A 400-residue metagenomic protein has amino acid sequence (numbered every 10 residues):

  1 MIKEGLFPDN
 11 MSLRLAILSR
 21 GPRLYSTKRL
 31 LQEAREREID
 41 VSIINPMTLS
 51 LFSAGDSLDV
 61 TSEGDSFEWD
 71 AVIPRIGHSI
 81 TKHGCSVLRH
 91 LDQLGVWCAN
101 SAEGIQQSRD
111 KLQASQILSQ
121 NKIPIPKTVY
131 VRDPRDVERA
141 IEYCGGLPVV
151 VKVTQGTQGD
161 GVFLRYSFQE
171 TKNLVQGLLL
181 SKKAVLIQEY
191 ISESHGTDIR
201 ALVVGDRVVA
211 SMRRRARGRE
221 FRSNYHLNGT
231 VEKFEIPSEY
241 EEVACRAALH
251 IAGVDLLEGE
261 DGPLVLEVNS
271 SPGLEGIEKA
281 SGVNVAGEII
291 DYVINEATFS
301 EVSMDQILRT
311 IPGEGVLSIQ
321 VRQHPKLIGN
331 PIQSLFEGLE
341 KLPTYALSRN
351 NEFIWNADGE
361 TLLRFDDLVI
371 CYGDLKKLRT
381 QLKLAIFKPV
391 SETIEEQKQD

Functional and structural regions predicted by a protein language model:
L13, S238-D305: ATP-dependent carboxylate activation and anion-phosphoryl transfer catalytic cores that bind Mg-ATP to form
R20-K127: Conserved N-proximal alpha/beta basic substrate-recognition cap immediately N-terminal to, or forming the N-lobe
L91-Q93, E360-T361, L378-D400: Short, compositionally biased
L118-S119, I141-D160, K183-S194: ATP-grasp fold ATP-binding core
P124-G146: Rossmann-like NAD(P)H-binding beta-loop-alpha module
D160-V243, A247: Phosphate-binding site of ATP-dependent enzymes
E301-Q320, S391-Q397: Long, charged amphipathic helices and adjacent flexible linkers at domain junctions
Q323-A385: Cytosolic Rossmann-like ligand/nucleotide-binding regulatory domains
